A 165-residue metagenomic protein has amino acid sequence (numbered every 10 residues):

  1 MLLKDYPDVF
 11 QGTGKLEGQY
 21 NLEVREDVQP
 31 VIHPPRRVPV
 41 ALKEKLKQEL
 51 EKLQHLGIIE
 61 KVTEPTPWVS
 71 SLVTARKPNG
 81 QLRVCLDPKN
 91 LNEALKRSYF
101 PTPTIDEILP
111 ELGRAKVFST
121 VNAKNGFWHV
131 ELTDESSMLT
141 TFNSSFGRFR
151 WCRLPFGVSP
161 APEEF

Functional and structural regions predicted by a protein language model:
M1-F100, G147: Reverse-transcribing Pol proteins
L22-V24, D87, N122-K124, P155-G157: Catalytic palm active-site di-aspartate
V73-A75, E111, T141-S145: Short conserved beta-strand segments at catalytic cores or DNA/RNA-binding microdomains of nucleic-acid binding
N79-N92, I108-H129: Conserved catalytic palm subdomain of right-hand nucleotidyl-transferase polymerases, strongest for RNA-directed enzymes
N92-F100, F127-S137: Cytochrome P450 core scaffold surrounding the K-helix E-X-X-R motif and the conserved "meander" helix-loop region
E93-T104, G157-F165: Active-site beta-loop-alpha junctions of metal-dependent nucleic acid enzymes, especially the RNase H-like/DDE
K116, R148-F165: Conserved pre-motif C helix in the palm subdomain of viral-like polymerases
F118, L139-T141, R153: Metal-dependent catalytic core segments for phosphate chemistry
